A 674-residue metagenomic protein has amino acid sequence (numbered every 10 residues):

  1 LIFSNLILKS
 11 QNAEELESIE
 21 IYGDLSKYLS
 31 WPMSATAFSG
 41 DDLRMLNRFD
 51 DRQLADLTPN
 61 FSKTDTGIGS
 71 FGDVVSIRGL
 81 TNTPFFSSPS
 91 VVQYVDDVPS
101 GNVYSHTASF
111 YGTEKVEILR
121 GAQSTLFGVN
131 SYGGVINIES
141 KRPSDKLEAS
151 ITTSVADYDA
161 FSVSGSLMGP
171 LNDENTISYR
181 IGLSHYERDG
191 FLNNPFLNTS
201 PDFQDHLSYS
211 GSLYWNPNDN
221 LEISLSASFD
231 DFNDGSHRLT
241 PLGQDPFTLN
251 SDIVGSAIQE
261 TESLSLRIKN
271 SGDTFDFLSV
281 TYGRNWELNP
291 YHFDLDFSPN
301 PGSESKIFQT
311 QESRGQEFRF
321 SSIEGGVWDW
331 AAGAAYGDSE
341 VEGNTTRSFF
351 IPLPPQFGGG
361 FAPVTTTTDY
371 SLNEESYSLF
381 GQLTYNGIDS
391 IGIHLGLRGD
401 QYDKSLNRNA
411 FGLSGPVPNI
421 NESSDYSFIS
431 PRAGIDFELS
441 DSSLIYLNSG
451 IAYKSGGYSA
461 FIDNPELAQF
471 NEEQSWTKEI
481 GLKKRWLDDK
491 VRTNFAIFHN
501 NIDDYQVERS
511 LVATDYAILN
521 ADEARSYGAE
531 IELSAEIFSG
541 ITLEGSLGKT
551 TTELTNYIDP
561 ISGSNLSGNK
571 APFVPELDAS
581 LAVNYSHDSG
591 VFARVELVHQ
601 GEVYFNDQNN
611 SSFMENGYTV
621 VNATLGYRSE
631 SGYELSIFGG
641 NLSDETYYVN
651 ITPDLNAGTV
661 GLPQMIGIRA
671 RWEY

Functional and structural regions predicted by a protein language model:
S10-R44: Short, acidic, small-residue-rich periplasmic hinge/interaction motif at the N-terminus of Gram-negative outer-membrane
V74-R78, V91, K115-I118, N130-T152 (+2 more regions): N-terminal periplasmic accessory domains that precede and gate Gram-negative outer-membrane beta-barrel machines
F86, D96-A122: Short acidic/polar hinge/loop motifs at secondary-structure boundaries that mediate gating or recognition
E148-S150, V155-R188, L192, F196-D234 (+7 more regions): Transmembrane beta-barrel wall of Gram-negative outer-membrane proteins
S164, S265-D294, E438, L444-K454 (+3 more regions): Membrane-embedded beta-barrel scaffold of Gram-negative outer-membrane proteins
Y214-N220, S228, F320-I323, D329 (+6 more regions): Structural signature of Gram-negative outer-membrane beta-barrels, strongest in the C-terminal barrel of TonB-dependent
V327-A331, N386-I393, H499-N501, L519-Q608 (+2 more regions): Gram-negative outer-membrane beta-barrel transporters
N501, L543, V598-N606, G626-Y674: C-terminal beta-signal and adjacent terminal beta-strands/loops of Gram-negative outer-membrane beta-barrel proteins
